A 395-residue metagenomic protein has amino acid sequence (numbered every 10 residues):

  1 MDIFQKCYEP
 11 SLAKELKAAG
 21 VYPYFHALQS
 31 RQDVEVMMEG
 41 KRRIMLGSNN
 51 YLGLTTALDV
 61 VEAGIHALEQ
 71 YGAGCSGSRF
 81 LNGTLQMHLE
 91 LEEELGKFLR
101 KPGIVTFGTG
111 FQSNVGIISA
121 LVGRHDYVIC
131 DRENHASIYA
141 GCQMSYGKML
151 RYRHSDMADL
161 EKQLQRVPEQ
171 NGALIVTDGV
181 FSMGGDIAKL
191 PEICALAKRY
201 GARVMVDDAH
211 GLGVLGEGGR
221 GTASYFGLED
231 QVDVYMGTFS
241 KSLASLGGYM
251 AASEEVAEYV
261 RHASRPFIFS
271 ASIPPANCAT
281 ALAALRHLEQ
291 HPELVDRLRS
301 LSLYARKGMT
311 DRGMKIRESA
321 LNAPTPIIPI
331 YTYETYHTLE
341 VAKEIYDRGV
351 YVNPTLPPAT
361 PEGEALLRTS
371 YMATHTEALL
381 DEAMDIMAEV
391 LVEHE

Functional and structural regions predicted by a protein language model:
I3, L58, E62-H66, Q70 (+4 more regions): PLP-dependent enzyme catalytic core of the Aspartate aminotransferase-like
Q5-A73, A202: N-terminal "arm"/small-domain region of PLP-dependent enzymes with the aminotransferase-like
E62, H66-G110: Conserved N-terminal alpha-helix of the aminotransferase class I/II PLP-enzyme fold
I117-A136: Conserved PLP-anchoring active-site segment centered on the Schiff-base-forming lysine
L150, H154-V206: Active-site phosphate-binding strand-loop segment of PLP-dependent enzymes
Y200-R203, H210, L215-P324: Active-site C-terminal subdomain of aminotransferase-like
D296-L303, T310-G349, A359, E364 (+1 more regions): Conserved PLP-binding catalytic core of the aspartate aminotransferase-like
